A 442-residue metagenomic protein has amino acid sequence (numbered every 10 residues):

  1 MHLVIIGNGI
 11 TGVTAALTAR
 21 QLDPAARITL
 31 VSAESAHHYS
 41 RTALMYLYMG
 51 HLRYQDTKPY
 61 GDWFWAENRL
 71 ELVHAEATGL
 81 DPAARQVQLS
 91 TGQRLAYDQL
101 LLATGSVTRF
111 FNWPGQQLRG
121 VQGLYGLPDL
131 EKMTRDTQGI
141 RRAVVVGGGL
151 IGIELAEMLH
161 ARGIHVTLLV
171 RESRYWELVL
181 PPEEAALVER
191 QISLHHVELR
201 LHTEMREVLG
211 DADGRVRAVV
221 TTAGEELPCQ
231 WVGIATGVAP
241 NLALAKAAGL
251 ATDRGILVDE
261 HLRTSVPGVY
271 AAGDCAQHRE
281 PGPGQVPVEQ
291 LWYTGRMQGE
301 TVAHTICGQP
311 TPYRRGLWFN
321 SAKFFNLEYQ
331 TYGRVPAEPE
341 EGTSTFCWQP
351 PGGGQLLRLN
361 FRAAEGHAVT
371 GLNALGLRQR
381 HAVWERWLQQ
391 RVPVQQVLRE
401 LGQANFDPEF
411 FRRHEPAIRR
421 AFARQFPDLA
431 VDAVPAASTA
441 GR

Functional and structural regions predicted by a protein language model:
M1-H2, C275-A382, V434-T439: Mid-to-C-terminal Rossmann-like scaffold of FAD/NAD(P)H-dependent oxidoreductases
M1-L70, M158-V179, V383: Beta1-alpha1 glycine-rich phosphate/pyrophosphate-binding loop at the start of Rossmann-like nucleotide-binding domains
L3-V4, W63-V144, V220-T222, G233-A235 (+2 more regions): FAD-binding core/adjacent interface of flavoenzyme oxidoreductases
G7-T11, Y125, G147-G149: Glycine-rich Rossmann-fold phosphate-binding loop(s) that bind the pyrophosphate of adenine dinucleotide cofactors
A25-R27, E71-L89, L95, R162-V258: A Rossmann-like FAD-binding core segment of flavoenzymes
Q117-I140, G210-R215, E225-T301, Q396-L401: FAD-site-proximal beta/loop scaffold in flavoenzymes
K132-L180, V216: Rossmann-like NAD(P)H-binding beta-loop-alpha module
V394-R442: Cysteine/selenocysteine-centered motifs that mediate thiol-based redox chemistry or coordinate metal-sulfur cofactors
